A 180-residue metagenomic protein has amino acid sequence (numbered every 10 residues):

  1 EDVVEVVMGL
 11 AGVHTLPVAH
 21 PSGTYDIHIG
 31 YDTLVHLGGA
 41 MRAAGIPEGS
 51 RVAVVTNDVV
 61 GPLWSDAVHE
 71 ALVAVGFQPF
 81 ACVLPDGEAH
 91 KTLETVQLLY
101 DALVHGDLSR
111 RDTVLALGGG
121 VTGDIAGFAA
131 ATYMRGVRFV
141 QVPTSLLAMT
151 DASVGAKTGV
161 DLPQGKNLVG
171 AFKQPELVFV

Functional and structural regions predicted by a protein language model:
V4-T113: ATP/NTP phosphate-donor binding region
D32, G120-I125, K157, F172: Gly/Ser/Thr-rich beta-alpha loop segments that engage phosphate groups in nucleotides
W64-D66, I125-G127, D151: Short glycine-/acidic-enriched loop or helix-start segments at secondary-structure transitions that form or flank
D86-E88, V121, L146: Residue-level detector of flexible, active-site-proximal loop/helix-junction positions within diverse enzyme catalytic
D112-M134: Glycine/serine-rich anion-binding loops at beta->alpha junctions that coordinate negatively charged ligand groups
F128-V180: A glycine/threonine-rich phosphate-anchoring loop and its flanking beta-alpha core in nucleotide/phosphate-binding
